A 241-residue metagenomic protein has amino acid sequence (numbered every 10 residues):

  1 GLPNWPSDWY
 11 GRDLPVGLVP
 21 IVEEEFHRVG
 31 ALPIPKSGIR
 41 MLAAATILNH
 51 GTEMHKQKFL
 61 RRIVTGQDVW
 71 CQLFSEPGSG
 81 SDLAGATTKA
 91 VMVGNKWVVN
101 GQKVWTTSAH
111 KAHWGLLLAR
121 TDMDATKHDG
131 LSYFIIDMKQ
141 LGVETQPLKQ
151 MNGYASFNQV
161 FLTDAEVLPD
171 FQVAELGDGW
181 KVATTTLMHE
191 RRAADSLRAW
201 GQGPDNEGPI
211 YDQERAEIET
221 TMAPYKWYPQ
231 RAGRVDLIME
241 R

Functional and structural regions predicted by a protein language model:
G1-G66, S108-W114: Internal helix-loop-helix
V22-H27, L118-A119, I136-Q140, D164-V167: Short Ser/Thr-interspersed hydrophobic loop/turn segments at strand-loop and sheet-helix junctions that line or gate
F59, A86, V104, T145-K149: Short beta-alpha junctions and helix-cap segments that line functional grooves
G66-F74, L118: A short, Trp-centered hydrophobic/proline-enriched beta-strand micro-motif
S79, V104-A109, M151-N152: Glycine-rich phosphate/pyrophosphate-binding beta-alpha loops
T88-V91: A structural signal for short hydrophobic beta-strand segments in well-ordered beta-sheet cores
K96, N100-Q146: A short core secondary-structure module
V143-R241: Glycine-rich beta->alpha junctions and the first turn(s) of the following alpha-helix
